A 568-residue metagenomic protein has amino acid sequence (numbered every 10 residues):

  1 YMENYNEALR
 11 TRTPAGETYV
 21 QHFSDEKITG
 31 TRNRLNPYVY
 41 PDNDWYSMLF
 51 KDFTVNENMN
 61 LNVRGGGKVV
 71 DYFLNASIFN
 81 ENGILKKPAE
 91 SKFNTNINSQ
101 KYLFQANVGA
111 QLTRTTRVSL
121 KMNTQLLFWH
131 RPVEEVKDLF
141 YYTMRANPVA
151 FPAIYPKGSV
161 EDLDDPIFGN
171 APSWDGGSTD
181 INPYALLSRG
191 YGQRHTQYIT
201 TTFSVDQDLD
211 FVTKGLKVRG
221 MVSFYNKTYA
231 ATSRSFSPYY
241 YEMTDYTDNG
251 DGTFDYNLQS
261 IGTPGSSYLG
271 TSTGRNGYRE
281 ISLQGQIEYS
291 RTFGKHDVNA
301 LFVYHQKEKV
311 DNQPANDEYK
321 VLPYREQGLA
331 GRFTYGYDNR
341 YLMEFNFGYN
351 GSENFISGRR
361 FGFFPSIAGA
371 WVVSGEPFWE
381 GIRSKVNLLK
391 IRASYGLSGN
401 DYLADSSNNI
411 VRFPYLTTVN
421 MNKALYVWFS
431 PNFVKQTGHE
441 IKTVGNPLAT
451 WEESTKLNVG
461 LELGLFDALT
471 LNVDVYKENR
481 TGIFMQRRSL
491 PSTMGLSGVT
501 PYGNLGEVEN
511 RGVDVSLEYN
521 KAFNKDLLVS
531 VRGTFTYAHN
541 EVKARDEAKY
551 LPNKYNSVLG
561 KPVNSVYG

Functional and structural regions predicted by a protein language model:
Y1-K87, S272: Residues embedded in well-ordered regular secondary structure
T13, E17-S47, N58, F140-D180: Acidic, glycine-rich flexible loop segments
N43, P88-F93, A315: Flexible, solvent-exposed loop segments that connect beta-strands
E57, N107-T115, K121-L126, P152-A153 (+4 more regions): Extracellular/periplasmic, surface-exposed regions of secreted and cell-surface proteins
I97: Short, Lys/Arg-rich flexible segments
E135-V136, F140-V149, A231, T273: Replace "related TpsB outer-membrane translocases also match" with "some related outer-membrane beta-barrels such as
Y240-E242: An extracellular/luminal cadherin ectodomain-centered signature
